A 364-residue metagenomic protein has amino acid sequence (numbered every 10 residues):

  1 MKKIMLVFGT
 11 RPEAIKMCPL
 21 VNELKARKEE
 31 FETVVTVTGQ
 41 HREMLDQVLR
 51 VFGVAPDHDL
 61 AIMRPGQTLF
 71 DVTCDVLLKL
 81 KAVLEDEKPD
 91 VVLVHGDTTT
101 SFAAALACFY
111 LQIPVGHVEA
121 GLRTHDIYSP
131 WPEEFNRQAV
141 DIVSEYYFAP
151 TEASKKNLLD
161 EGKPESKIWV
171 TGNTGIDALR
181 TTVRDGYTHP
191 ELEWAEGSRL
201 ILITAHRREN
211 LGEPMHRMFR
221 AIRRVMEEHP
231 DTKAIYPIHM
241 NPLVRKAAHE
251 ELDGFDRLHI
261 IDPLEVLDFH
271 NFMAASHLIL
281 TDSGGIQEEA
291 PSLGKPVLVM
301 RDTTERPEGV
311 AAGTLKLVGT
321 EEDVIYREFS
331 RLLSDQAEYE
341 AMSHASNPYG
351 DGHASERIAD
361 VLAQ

Functional and structural regions predicted by a protein language model:
M1-Y236, N241-Q364: Nucleotide-activated sugar donor-binding and catalytic core shared by glycosyltransferases and related lipid-linked
